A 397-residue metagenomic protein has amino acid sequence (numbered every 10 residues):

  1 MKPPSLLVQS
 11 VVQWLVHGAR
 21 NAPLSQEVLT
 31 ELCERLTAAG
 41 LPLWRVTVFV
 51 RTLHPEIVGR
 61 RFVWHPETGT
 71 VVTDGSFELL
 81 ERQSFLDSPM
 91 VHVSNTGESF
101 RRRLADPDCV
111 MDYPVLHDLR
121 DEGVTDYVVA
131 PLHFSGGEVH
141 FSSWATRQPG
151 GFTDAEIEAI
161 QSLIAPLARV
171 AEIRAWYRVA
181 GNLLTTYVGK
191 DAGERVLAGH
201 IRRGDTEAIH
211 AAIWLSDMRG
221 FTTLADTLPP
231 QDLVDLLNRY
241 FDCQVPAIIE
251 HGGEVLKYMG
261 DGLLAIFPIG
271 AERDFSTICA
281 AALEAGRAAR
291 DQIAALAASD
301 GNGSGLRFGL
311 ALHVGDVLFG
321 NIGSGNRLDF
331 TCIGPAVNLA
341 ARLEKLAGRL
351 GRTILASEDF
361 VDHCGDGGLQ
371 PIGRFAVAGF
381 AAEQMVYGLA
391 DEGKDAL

Functional and structural regions predicted by a protein language model:
V48-L79: GAF sensory/regulatory domain recognition with acknowledged cross-activation on helical regulatory dimers
E67-T125: Regulatory sensory and allosteric helical modules in signal-transduction proteins and certain transcription factors
T125-H133: Short hydrophobic beta-strand micro-motif common in sensory/regulatory domains
A145-Q161, C332: Regulatory loop-to-helix N-cap segments in sensory/regulatory domains that couple ligand/signal detection
E156-A208: Regulatory cytosolic signal-relay segments
H200-E284: Catalytic NTP-binding/metal-coordinating core of nucleotidyl cyclase/transferase enzymes
N238-G252, I269, R273-L310, P335-E344: Alpha-helical scaffold within the catalytic cores of cyclic-nucleotide enzymes
V317, A340, L346-L397: Cytosolic regulatory/linker segments at or just downstream of nucleotide-handling modules in signal-transduction
